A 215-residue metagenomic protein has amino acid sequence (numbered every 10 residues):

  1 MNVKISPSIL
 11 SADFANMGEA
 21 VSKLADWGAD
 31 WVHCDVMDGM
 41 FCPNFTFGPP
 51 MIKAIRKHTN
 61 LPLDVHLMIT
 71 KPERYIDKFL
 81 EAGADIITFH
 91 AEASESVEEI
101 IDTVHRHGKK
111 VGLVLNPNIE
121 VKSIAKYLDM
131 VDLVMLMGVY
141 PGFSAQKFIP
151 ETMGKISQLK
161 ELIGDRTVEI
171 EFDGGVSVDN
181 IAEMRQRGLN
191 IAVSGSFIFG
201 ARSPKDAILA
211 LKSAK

Functional and structural regions predicted by a protein language model:
M1-T88, A93-S96, T103-V111, I124-V131 (+6 more regions): Conserved N-terminal beta1-alpha1 strand-loop-helix module at the mouth
M37, N116, G175: Short loop/turn motifs enriched for small/polar and acidic residues
A91-S94, N116-N118, V139-F143, S196-F199: Short, acidic/turn-prone active-site loops that include or flank metal/cofactor- and phosphate-binding residues
V168-G174: Conserved Lys-Pro-Asp/Glu-containing loop-to-beta segment of HAD-superfamily phosphomonoesterases, centered on
G175-R187: Acidic, divalent-metal-coordinating active-site segment for phosphoryl/phosphodiester hydrolysis, typified by short
